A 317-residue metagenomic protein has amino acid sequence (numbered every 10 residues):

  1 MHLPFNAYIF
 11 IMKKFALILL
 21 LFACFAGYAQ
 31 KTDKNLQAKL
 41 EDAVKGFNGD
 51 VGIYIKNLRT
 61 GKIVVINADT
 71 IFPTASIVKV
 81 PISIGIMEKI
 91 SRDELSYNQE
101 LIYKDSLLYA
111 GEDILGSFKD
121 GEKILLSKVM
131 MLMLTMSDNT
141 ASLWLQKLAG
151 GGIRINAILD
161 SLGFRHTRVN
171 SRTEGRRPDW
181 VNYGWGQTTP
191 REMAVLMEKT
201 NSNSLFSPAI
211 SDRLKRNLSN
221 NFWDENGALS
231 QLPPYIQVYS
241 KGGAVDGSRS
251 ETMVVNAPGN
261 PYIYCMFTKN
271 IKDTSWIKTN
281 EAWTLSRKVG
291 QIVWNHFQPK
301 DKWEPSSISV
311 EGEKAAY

Functional and structural regions predicted by a protein language model:
M1-D33: Bacterial Sec-dependent N-terminal signal peptides
Q30-T70: Beta-lactamase-like hydrolase cores
K31-L40, L148, G152, L196-N226 (+2 more regions): Structured C-terminal helix/loop/strand segments within mature extracytoplasmic catalytic/sensor domains
G61, P73-L101, Y264: Active-site SXXK
R92-F118: Short, glycine/proline-biased beta-turn/loop segments that scaffold the active-site neighborhood
L108-W144, G152: Conserved catalytic neighborhood of penicillin-recognizing serine enzymes
L143-M197, N201-S202: Mid-domain, small-residue-enriched loop/turn segments at the edges of structured enzyme/sensor domains
